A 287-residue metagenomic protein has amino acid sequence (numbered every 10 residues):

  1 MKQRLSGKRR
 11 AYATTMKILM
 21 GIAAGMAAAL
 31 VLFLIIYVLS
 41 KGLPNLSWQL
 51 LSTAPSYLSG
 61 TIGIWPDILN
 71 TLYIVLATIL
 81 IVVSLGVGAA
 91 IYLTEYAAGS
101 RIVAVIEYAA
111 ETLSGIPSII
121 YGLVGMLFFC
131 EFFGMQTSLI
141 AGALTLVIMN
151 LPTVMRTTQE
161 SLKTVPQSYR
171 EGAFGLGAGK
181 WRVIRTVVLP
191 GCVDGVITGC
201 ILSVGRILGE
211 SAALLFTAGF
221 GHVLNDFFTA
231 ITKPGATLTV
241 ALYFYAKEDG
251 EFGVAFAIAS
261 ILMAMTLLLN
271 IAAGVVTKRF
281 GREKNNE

Functional and structural regions predicted by a protein language model:
M1-A24, A273-E287: Transmembrane alpha-helical segments of polytopic membrane transport and secretion proteins
Q3-L19, I36-T78, G99, F244-G253: Periplasmic/extracellular loop-to-transmembrane helix junction in inner-membrane transport proteins
P55-I62, L214-M263: Interhelical loop and adjacent transmembrane-helix boundary motif in polytopic membrane transport permeases
T78-A110, L123, A273-R282: Transmembrane-helix boundary motif in ABC transporter permease subunits
L93, Q159, K163, I201 (+1 more regions): C-terminal transmembrane helix and the adjacent membrane-cytosol boundary/short C-terminal tail of inner/organellar
E111-M149: Generic hydrophobic transmembrane alpha-helix motif, especially the helices
P117, L176-G177, P190: Glycine/proline-centered hinge or cleavage motifs at structural transition points of membrane proteins
T158, K180-A218: Transmembrane alpha-helices
